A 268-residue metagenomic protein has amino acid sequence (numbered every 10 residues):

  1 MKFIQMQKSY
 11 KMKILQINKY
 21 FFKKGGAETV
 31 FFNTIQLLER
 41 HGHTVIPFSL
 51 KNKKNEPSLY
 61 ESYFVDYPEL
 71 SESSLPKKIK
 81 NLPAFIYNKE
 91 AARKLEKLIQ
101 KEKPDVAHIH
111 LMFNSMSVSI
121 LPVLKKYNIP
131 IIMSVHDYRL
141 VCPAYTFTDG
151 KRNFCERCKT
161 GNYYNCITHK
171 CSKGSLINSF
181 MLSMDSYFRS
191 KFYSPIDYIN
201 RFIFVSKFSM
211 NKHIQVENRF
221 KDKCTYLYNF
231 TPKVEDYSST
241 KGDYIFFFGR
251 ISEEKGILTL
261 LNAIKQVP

Functional and structural regions predicted by a protein language model:
Q7-K54, Q100-E102, I120, L124-P130 (+1 more regions): N-terminal subdomain of nucleotide-sugar transferases
K8-M12, K233-Y244: Nucleotide-sugar donor-binding and catalytic loop/hinge architecture of NDP-sugar-dependent glycosyltransferases
I14, V106, L124-K173, I203 (+1 more regions): Active-site proximal beta-strand in glycosyltransferases
Y20-F22, F230, F248-S252, V267: Short donor-sugar binding/catalytic loops of nucleotide-sugar-dependent glycosyltransferases, especially enzymes
Y20-K24, I35-K101: N-terminal strand-loop element at the rim of the active site of nucleotide-sugar-dependent glycosyltransferases
E96-M116, P130-S134, R139: Short N-terminal targeting/anchoring amphipathic segment
L140, T160-E235: Donor nucleotide-sugar binding/catalytic pocket of nucleotide-sugar-dependent glycosyltransferases
I203, Y237-K255, L261-K265: Conserved donor-binding/catalytic core segment of Leloir-type glycosyltransferases
